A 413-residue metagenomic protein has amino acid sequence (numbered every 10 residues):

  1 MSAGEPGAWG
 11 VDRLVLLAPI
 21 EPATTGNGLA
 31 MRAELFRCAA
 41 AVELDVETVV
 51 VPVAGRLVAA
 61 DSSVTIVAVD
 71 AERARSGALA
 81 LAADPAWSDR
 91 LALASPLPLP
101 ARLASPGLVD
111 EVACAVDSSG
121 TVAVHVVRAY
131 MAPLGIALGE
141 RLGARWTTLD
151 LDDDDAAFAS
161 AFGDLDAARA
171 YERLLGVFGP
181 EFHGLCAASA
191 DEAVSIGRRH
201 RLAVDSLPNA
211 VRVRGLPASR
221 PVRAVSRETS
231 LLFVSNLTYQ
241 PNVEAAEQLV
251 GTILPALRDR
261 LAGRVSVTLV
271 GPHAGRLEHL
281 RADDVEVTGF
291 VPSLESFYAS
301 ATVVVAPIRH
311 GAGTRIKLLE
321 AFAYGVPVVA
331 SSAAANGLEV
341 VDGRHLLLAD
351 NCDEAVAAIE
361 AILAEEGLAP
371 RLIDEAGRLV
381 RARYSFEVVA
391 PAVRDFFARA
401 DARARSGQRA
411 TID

Functional and structural regions predicted by a protein language model:
M1-D70, S118-S119: N-terminal subdomain of nucleotide-sugar transferases
R32-A33, V211-A299: Conserved catalytic-core segment of nucleotide-activated headgroup transferases in glycan assembly
L35-C38, P106, D110-C114, D154-A156 (+1 more regions): Membrane-proximal helix-turn-helix segments that form the acceptor-binding/catalytic region of lipid-linked
D191, N209-A210: Carbohydrate-associated surface elements
S296-G313, Y324-P327: Acidic donor-binding loop of glycosyltransferase active sites
K317-E320, P327-S331: Short hydrophobic beta-strand element within catalytic cores of glycosyltransferases and related nucleotide-activated
L346-D353, A361-G367: Conserved acidic donor-binding segment of nucleotide-sugar-dependent glycosyltransferases
L368-R383, V389-D395: A short, well-ordered alpha-helix in the C-terminal region of glycosyltransferases
